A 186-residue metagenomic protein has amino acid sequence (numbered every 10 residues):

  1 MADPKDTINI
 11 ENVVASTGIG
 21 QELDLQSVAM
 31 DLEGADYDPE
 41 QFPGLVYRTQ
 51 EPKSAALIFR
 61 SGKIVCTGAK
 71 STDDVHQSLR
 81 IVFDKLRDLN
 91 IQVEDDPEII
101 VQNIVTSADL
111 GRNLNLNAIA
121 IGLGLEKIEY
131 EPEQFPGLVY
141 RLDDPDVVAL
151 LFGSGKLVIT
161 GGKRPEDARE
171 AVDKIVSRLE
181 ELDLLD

Functional and structural regions predicted by a protein language model:
M1-V148, S154, G162-D186: Intrinsically disordered, low-complexity polar/charged tails and linkers
I159: Terminal recognition/anchoring or ligand-binding modules at protein termini
